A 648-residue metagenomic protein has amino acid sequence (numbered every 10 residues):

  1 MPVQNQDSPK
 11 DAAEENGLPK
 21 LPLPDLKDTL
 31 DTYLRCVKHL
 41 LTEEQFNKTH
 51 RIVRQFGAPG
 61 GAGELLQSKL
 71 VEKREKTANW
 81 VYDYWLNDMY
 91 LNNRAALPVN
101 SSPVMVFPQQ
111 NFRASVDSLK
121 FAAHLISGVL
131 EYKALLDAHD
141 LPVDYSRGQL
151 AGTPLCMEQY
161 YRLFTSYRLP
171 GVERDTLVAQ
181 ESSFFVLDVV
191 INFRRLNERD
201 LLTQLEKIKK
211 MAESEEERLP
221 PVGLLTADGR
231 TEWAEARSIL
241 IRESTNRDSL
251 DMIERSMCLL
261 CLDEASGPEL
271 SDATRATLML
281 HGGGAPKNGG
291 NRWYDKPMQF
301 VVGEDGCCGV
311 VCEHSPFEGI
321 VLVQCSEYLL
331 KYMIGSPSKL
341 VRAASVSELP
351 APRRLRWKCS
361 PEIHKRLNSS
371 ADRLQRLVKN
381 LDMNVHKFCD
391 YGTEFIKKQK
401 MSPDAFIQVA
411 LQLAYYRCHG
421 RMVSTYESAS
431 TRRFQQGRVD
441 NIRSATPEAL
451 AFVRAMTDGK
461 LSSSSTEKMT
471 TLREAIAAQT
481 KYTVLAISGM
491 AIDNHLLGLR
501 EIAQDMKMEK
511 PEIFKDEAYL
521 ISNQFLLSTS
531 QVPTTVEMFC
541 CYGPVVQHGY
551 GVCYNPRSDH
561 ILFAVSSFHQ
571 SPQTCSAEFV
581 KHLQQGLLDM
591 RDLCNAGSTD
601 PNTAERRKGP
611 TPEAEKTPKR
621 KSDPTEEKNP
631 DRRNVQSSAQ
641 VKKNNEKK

Functional and structural regions predicted by a protein language model:
M1-K296, D305-G306, E313, F317-K648: Long, Pro/Ser/Thr-rich low-complexity/intrinsically disordered regulatory tracts in eukaryotic proteins
